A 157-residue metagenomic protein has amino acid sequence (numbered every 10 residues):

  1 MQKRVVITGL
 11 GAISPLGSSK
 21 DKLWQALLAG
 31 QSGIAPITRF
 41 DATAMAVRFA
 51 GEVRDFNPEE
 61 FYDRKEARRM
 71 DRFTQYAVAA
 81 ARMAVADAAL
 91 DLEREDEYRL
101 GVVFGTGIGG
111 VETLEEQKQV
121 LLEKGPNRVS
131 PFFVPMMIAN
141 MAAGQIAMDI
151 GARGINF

Functional and structural regions predicted by a protein language model:
M1-I108, E112-I155: Conserved "HGTGT" condensation-loop signature of ketosynthase/thiolase-family condensing enzymes that catalyze
